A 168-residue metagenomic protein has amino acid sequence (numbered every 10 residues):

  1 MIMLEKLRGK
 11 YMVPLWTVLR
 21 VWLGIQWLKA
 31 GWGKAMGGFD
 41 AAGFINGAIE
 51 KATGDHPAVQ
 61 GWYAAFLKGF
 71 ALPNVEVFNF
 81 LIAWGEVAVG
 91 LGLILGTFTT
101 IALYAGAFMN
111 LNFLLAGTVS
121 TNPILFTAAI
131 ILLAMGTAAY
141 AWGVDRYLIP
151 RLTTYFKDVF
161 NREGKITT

Functional and structural regions predicted by a protein language model:
M1-A88, L95-T168: Extended, low-polarity transmembrane helix blocks
